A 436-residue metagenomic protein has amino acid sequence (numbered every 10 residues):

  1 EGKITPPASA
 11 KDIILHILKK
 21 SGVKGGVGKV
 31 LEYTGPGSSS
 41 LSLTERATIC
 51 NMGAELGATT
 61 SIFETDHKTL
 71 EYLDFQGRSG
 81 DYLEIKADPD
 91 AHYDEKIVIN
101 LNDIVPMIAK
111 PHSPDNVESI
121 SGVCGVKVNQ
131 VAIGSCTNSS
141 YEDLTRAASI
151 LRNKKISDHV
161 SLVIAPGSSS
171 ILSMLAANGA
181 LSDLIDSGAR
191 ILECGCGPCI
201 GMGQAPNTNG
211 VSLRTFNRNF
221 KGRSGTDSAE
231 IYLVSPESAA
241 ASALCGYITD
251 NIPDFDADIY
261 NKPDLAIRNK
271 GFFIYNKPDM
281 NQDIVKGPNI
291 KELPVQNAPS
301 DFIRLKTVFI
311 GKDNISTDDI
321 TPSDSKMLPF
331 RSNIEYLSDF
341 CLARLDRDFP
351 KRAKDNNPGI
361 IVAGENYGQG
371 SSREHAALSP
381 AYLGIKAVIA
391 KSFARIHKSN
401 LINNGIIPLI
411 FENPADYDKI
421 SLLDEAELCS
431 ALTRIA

Functional and structural regions predicted by a protein language model:
E1-A436: Fe-S-dependent hydro-lyases/dehydratases of central metabolism
